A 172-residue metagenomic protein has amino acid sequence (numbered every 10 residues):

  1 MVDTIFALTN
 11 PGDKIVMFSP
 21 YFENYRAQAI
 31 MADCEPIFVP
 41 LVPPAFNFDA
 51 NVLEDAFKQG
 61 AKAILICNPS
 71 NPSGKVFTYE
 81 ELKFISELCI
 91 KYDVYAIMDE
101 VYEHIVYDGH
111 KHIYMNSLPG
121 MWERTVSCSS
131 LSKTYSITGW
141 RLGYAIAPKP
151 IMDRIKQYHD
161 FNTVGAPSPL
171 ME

Functional and structural regions predicted by a protein language model:
M1-K14: Phosphate-binding glycine-rich loop
M1-V2, Y21-Y25: Conserved coil-to-alpha-helix start sites within the AMP-binding
A7, A27-A29, L88: Hydrophobic/aromatic ligand-binding patch that stacks against planar heteroaromatic rings of cofactors or nucleotides
D13, C34, K91-Y95, M121-E123: A short helix->loop->beta-strand "cap" motif at the edges of active sites that frequently abuts
M31-I37: A short helix-loop-beta submotif of the ANL/AMP-binding
L41-D108: Active-site phosphate-binding strand-loop segment of PLP-dependent enzymes
L118-E172: Conserved core segment of the aminotransferase class I/II
